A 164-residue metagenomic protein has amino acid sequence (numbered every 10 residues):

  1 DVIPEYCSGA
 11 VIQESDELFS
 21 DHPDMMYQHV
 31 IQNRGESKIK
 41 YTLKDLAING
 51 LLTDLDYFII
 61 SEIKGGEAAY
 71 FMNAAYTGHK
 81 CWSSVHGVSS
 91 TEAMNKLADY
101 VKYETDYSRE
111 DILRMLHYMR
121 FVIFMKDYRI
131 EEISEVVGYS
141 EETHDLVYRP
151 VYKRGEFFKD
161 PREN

Functional and structural regions predicted by a protein language model:
V2-M115: Switch/coupling sub-region of P-loop NTPases
L116-N164: Conserved P-loop NTPase
